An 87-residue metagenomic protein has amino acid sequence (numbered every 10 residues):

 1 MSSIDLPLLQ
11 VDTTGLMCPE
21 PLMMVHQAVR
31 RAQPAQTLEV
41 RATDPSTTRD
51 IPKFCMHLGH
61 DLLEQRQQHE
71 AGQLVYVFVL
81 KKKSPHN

Functional and structural regions predicted by a protein language model:
S2-T13: Right-handed parallel beta-helix/beta-solenoid
L6, A35, Q73-V75: A general secondary-structure signal for short beta-strands and their flanking turns/coil in non-transmembrane regions
V11-Q68: Amphipathic, hydrophobic secondary-structure cores in small proteins
Q67-N87: C-terminal edge-of-domain segments
